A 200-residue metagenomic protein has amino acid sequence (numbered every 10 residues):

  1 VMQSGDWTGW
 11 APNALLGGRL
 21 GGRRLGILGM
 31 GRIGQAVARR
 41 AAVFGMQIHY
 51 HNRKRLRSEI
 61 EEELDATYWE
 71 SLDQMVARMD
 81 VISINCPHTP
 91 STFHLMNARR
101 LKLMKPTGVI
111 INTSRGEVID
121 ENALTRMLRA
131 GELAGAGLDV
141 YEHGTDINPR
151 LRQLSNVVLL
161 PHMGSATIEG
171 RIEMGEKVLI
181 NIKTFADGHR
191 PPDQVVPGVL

Functional and structural regions predicted by a protein language model:
V1-R24, A36-R39, V43, Y50 (+1 more regions): Phosphate-binding beta-alpha-beta segment of Rossmann-like dinucleotide-binding domains, i.e., the NAD(P)
G9-W10, A14-L16, G144-L200: C-terminal helix-to-coil terminal segments
M30-G31: Glycine-rich Rossmann-fold phosphate-binding loop(s) that bind the pyrophosphate of adenine dinucleotide cofactors
V37, M79, L128, V178 (+1 more regions): Hydrophobic "lid"/C-terminal helical patch of Rossmann-like NAD(P)-dependent dehydrogenase/epimerase domains
A38, A42, L128-R129, R152: Gly/Ala-rich phosphate-binding loop of Rossmann-like dinucleotide-binding domains, activating on the conserved
R55-R150: Rossmann-like adenosine-cofactor binding region
